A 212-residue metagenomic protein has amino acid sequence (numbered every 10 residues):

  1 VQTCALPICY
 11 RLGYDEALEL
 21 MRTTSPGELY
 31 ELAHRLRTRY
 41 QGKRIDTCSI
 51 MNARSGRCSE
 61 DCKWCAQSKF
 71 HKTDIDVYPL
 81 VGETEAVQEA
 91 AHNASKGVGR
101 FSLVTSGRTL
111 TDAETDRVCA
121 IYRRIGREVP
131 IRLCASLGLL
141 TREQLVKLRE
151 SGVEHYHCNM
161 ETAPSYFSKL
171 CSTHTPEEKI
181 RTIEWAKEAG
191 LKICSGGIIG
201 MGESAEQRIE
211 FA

Functional and structural regions predicted by a protein language model:
Q2-L6: Short, small-residue-biased leader/transition segments that mark boundaries at the very start of proteins
P7, R11-L36, Y40: Acidic, glycine/proline-rich low-complexity segments that act as flexible tails and inter-domain linkers
C9, A33, C62, L103 (+2 more regions): Conserved, mostly hydrophobic/aromatic
Y30-H71, Y78-S102: N-terminal pre-triad scaffold of radical SAM enzymes
F70-E89, N93-I183, K192-G196, M201: Core AdoMet radical
D112, E206-I209: Short glycine/threonine-rich loop-to-helix capping motif typified by GTGT followed within a few residues by an Asp-Pro
G197, I209-A212: Oxyanion-binding "anion nests"
